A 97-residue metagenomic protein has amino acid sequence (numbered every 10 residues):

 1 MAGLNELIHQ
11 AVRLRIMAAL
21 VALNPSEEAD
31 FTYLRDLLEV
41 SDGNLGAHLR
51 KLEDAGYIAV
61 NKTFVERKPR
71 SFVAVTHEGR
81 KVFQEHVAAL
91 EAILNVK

Functional and structural regions predicted by a protein language model:
M1-G3, V21-A22, V82-K97: Amphipathic alpha-helical dimerization/coiled-coil segments that flank or bridge DNA-binding/regulatory modules
L4-S41: N-terminal helix-turn-helix DNA-binding core of bacterial DNA-binding proteins
H9, H48, H86: Histidine-centered active-site/metal-ligand motif
V12, E27, A59-V65, V73-A74: Contiguous, function-dense segments enriched for cysteine-driven chemistry and partner/ligand-binding capacity
T32-K62, R67-K68: Canonical helix-turn-helix DNA-binding module
V65-Q84: Basic, amphipathic "hinge/linker" alpha-helix immediately C-terminal to the N-terminal HTH DNA-binding motif
